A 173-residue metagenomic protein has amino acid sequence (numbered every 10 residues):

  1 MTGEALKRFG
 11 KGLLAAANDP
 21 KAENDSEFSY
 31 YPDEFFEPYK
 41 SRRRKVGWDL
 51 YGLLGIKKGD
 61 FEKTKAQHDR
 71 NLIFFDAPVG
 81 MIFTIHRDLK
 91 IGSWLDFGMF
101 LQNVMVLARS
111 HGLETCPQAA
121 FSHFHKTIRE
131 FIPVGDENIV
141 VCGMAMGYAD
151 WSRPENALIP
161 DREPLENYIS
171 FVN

Functional and structural regions predicted by a protein language model:
M1-N173: Acidic, surface-exposed loops and disordered segments
